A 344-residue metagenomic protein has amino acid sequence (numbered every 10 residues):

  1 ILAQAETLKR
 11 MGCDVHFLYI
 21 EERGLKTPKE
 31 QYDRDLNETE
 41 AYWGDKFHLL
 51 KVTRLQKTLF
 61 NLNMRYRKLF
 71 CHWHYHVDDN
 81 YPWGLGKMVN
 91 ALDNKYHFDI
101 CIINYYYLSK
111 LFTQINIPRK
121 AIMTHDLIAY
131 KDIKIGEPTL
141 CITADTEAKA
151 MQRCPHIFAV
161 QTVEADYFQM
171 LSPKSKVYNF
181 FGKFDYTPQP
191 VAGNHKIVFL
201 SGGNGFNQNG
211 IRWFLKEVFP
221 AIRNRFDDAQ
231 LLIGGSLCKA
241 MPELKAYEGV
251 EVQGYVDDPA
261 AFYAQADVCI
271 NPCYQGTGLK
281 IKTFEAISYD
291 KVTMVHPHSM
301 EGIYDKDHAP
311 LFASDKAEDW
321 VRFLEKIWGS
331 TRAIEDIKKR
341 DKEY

Functional and structural regions predicted by a protein language model:
I1-K46: N-terminal subdomain of nucleotide-sugar transferases
W83-A91, I122, I128, E137-I157: Membrane-proximal helix-turn-helix segments that form the acceptor-binding/catalytic region of lipid-linked
I100-C101, I115-I133: Active-site proximal beta-strand in glycosyltransferases
A121-I122, A148, Q152-P188: Donor nucleotide-sugar binding/catalytic pocket of nucleotide-sugar-dependent glycosyltransferases
P155, A264-G278, Y289-K291: Acidic donor-binding loop of glycosyltransferase active sites
N179-A246, V252, V256-A264: Conserved catalytic-core segment of nucleotide-activated headgroup transferases in glycan assembly
K282-E285, V292-H296: Short hydrophobic beta-strand element within catalytic cores of glycosyltransferases and related nucleotide-activated
P310-E318, E325-T331: Conserved acidic donor-binding segment of nucleotide-sugar-dependent glycosyltransferases
